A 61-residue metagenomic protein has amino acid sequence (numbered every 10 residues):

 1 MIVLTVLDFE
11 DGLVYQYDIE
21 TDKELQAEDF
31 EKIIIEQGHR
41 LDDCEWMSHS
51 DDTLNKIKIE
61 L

Functional and structural regions predicted by a protein language model:
M1-V3, A27-E28: A short, compositionally biased
I2-E10: A short beta-strand micro-motif
L7, E20-D22, E36, E60: A structural detector for beta-sheet-dominated domains
L13-E24: A short, exposed loop/beta-hairpin motif centered on an aromatic-Gly-Thr core
K23-E31: Short, surface-exposed linear segments at secondary-structure transitions and domain or protein termini
K32-L61: Short, mixed-charge low-complexity intrinsically disordered segments
